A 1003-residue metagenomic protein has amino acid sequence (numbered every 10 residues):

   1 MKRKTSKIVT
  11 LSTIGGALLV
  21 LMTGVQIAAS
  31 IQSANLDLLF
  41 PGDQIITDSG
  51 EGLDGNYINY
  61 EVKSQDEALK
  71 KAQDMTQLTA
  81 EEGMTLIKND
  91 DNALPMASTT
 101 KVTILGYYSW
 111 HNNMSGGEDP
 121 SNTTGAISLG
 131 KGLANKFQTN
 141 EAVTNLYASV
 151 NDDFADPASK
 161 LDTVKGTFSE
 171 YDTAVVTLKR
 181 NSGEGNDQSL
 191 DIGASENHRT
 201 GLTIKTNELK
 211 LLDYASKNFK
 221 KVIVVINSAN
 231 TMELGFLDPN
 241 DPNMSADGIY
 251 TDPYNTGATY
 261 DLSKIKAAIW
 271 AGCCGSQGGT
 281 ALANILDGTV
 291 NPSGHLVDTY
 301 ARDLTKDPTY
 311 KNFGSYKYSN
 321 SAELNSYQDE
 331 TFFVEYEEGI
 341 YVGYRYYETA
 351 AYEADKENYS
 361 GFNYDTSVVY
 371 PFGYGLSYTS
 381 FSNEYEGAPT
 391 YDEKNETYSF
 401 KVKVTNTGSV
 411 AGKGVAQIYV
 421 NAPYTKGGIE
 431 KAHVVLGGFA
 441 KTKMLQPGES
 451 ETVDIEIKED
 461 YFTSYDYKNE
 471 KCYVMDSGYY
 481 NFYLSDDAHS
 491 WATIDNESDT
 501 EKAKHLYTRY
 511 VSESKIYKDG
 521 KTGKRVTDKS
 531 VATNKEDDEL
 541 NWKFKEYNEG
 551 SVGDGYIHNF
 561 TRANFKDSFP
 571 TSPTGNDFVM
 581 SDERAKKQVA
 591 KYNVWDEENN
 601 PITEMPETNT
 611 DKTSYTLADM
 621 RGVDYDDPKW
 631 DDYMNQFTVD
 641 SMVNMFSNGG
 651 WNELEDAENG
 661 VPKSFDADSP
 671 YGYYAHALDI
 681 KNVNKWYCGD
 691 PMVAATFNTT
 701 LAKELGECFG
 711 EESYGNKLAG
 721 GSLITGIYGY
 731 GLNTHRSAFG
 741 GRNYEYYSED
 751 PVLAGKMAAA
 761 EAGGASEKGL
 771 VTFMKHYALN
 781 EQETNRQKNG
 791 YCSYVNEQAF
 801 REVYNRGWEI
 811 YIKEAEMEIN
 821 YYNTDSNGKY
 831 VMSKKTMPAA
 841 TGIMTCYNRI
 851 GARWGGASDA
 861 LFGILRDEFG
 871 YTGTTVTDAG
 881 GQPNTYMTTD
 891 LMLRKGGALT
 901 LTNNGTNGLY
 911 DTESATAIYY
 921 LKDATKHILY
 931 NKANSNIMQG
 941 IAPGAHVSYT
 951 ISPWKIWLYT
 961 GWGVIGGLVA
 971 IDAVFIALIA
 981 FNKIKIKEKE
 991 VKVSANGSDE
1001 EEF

Functional and structural regions predicted by a protein language model:
M1-D466, V474-Y483, A488, A532-F1003: Glycoside hydrolase catalytic-domain context in secreted enzymes
E459-T527: Terminal connector regions
